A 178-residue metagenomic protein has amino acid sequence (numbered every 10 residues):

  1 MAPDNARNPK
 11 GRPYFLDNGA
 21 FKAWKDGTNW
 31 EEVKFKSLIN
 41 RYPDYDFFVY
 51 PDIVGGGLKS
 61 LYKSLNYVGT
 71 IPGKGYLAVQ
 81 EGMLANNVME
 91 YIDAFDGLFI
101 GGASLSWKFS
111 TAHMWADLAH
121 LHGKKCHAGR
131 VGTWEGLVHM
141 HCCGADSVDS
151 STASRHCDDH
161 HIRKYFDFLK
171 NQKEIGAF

Functional and structural regions predicted by a protein language model:
M1-K63, I162-R163, F168-F178: Non-catalytic, usually N-terminal nucleic-acid engagement modules in DNA/RNA processing proteins
G11-R12, D44-Y45, T70-K74, I92-I100 (+2 more regions): Glycine-enriched alpha-helix->loop->beta-strand junction motifs that scaffold or abut catalytic
P13-F15, L65-K74, S110-G136, I175-G176: Alpha-helix-loop-beta-strand connector modules within alpha/beta enzyme cores
D17, L77, M140: Conserved, mostly hydrophobic/aromatic
N29-W30, A85-D93, C126, V131-S147: Catalytic cores of alpha/beta
K59-L65, L84-D93, S110-W115: Distinct, well-ordered alpha-helical segments
K74-W107: Histidine/lysine/aspartate-rich catalytic loop segments that bind and position anionic ligands
G102-L105, L137-Q172: Glycine-rich phosphate-binding active-site loops on the catalytic face of alpha/beta enzymes
